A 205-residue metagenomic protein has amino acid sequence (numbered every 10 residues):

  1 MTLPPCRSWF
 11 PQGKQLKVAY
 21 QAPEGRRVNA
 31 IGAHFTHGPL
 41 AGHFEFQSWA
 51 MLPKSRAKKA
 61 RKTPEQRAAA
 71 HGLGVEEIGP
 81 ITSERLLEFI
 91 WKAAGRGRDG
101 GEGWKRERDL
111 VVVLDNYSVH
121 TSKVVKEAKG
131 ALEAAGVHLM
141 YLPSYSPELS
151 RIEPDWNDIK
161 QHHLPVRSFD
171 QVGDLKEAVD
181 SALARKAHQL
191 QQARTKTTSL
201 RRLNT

Functional and structural regions predicted by a protein language model:
M1-T205: Short functional hotspots at interaction and active-site rims
